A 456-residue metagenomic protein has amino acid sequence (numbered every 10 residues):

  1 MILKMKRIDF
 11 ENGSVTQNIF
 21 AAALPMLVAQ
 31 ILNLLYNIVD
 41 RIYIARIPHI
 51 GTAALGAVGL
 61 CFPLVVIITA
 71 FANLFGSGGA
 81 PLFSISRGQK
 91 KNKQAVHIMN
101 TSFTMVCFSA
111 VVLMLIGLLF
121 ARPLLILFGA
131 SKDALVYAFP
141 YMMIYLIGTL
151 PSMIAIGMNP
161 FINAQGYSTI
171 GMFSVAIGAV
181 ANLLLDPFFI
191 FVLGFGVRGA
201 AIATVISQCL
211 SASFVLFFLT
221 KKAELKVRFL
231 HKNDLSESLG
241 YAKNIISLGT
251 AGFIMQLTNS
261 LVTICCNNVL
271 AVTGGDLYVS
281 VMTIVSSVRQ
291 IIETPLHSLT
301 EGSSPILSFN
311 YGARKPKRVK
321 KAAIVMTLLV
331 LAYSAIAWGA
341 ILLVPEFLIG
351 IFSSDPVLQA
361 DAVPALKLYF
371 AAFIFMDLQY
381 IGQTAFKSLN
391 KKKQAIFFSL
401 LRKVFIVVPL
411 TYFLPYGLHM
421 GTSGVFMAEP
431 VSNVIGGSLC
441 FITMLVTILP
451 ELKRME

Functional and structural regions predicted by a protein language model:
M1-A23, F83-G148, V192-G249, L307-A372 (+1 more regions): Short alpha-helical transmembrane segments in multi-pass integral membrane proteins
F10-I50, P63-G78, L82, C107-M114 (+5 more regions): N-terminal transmembrane alpha-helices
A21-D40, I144, G178, S207-S211 (+4 more regions): Transmembrane helical elements of multi-pass membrane transporters/channels
A29, N33, N37-I44, T69-G76 (+18 more regions): Alpha-helical transmembrane segments and their lipid-water interface positions in multi-pass membrane proteins
I31, L35-G56, L125-K132, F188-F195 (+5 more regions): Helix-terminus/linker motif at the lipid-water interface of multi-pass membrane proteins
T52-P63, A138, M142, A201 (+3 more regions): Small-residue hotspots at the loop-to-helix junctions and early N-terminal turns of transmembrane alpha-helices
L55-L115, S152-G171, N267, V279-G339 (+2 more regions): Small-residue-rich hydrophobic transmembrane alpha-helices
G76, Y145-N163, G171-A179, A200-V215 (+5 more regions): Short runs within selected transmembrane alpha-helices of multi-pass transporters and secretion channels
